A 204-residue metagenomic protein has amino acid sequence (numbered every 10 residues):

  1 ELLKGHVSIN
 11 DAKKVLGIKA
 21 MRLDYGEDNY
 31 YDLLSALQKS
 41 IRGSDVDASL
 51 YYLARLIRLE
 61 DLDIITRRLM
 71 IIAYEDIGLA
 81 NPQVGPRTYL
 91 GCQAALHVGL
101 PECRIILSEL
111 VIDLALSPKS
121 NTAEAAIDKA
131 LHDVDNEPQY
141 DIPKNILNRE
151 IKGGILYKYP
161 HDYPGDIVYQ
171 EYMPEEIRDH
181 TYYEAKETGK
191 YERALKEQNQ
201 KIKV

Functional and structural regions predicted by a protein language model:
E1-D11, I18, R42-A48, R55-I64 (+4 more regions): AAA+ ATPase "lid" subdomain C-terminal helix
L3-G26, I64-M70, A126-L131, K144: Conserved C-terminal helix/linker of AAA+ ATPases
L23, N29-I41: Active-site flanking loop/helix segments enriched in acidic
E27-Y31, D47, G85, Y89: Amphipathic alpha-helical repeat elements characteristic of tetratricopeptide repeat
A36-L37, L53, T66-A73, G91 (+1 more regions): Short alpha-helical scaffolding segments that buttress acidic/His motifs in well-ordered protein cores
A48-Y51, R193: Short, solvent-exposed alpha-helical surface patches in well-structured domains
L50, D63-R67, R104, E124: Conserved positions within tetratricopeptide repeat
D76-V204: Alpha-helical, coiled-coil/dimerization segments enriched in small aliphatic residues
